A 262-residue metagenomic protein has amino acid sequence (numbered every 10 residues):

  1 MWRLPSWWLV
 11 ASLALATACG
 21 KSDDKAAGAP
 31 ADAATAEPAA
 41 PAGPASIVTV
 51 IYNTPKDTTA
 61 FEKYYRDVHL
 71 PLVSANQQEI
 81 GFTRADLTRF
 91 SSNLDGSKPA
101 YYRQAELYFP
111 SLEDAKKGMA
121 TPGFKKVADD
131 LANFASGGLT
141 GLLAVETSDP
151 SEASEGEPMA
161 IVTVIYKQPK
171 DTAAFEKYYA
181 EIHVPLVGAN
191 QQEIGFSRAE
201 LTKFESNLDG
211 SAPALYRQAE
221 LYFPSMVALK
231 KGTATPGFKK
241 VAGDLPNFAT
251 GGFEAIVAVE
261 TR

Functional and structural regions predicted by a protein language model:
M1-R3: N-terminal secretory signal peptides that target proteins for export/translocation
S6-A16: Bacterial N-terminal signal peptides
C19-R262: Macromolecular interaction modules
